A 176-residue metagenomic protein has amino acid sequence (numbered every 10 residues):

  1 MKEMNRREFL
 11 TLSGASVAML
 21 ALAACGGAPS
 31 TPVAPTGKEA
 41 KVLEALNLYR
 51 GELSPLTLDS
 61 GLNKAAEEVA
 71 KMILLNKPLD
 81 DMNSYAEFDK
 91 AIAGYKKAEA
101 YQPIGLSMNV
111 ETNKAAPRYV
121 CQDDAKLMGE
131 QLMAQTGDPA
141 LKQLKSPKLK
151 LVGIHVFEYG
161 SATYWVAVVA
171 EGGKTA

Functional and structural regions predicted by a protein language model:
M1-L20: N-terminal secretory signal peptides and thylakoid transit peptides that target proteins across membranes
L12, A28-S30, A45-L48, L151: Cell-envelope/ECM-targeting effectors and their regulatory/trafficking segments
L20-A21, K77: Short arginine-rich
T31-T36, G51-L58, K114-Y119, K126-E130: Second-shell loop/turn segments in exported
V33-Y95: Short, well-ordered surface patches within globular domains
F88-T175: A well-ordered secondary-structure block
